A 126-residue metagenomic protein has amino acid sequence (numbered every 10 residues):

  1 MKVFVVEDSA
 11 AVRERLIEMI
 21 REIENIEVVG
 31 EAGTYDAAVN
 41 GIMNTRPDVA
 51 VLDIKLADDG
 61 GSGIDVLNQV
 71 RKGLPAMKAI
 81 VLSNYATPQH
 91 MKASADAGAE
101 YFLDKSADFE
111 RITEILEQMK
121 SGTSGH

Functional and structural regions predicted by a protein language model:
E7: Conserved acidic carboxylate
A10-G30: Two-component/phosphorelay signaling modules centered on CheY-like receiver
I23, I112-G125: Receiver (REC) domain switch/output surface
E31-V49, A57: Acidic, metal-coordinating helix/loop segments flanking the phosphotransfer/catalytic sites of two-component signaling
A50, A79, F102-L103: Two-component signal transduction core modules
I64-P75: Short amphipathic alpha-helix used as the core "switch/output" element in two-component signaling
A86-L103, A107: Alpha4 helix (beta4-alpha4-beta5 surface) of REC/receiver domains from two-component response regulators
